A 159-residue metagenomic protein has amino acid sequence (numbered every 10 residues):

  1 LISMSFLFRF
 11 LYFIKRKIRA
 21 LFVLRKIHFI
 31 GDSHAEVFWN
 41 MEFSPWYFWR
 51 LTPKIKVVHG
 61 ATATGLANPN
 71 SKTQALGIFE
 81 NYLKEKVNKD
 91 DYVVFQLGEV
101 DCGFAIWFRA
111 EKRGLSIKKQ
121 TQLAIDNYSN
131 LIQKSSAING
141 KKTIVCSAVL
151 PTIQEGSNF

Functional and structural regions predicted by a protein language model:
S3-P69, K84-K89: Serine-esterase "nucleophile elbow" of acetyl-processing enzymes
A20, A35, A61-A63, A67 (+6 more regions): A sequence-composition feature that detects small, non-aromatic residues
M41-Y47, P69-K72, W107-E111, S157-F159: General "foldedness" signal
T52, T62-T64, T73, T121 (+2 more regions): Residue-identity detector for threonine
S71-N81: Short acidic (Asp/Glu) patches
E80-F159: Alpha-helical cap/lid subdomain in secreted, periplasmic, or secretory-pathway luminal O-acyl-processing enzymes
